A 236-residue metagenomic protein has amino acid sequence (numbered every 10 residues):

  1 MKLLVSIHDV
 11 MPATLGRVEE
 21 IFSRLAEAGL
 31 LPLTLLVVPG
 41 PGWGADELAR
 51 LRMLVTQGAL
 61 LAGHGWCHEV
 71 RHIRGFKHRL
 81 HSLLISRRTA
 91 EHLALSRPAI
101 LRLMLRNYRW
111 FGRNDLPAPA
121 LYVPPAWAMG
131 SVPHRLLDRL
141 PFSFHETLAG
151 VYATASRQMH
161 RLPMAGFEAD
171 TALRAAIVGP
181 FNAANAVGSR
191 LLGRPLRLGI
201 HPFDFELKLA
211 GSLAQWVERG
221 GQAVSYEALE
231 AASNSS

Functional and structural regions predicted by a protein language model:
M1-L60, L198: Active-site beta->alpha N-cap acidic-glycine motif
L3-H8, L33-L35, L61-H64, A120-Y122 (+4 more regions): Hydrophobic faces of well-ordered beta-strands that scaffold small-molecule active sites in alpha/beta enzyme cores
V10-G16, L36-E47, E69, V123-V132 (+2 more regions): Acidic-and-aromatic substrate-binding clefts and catalytic sites of carbohydrate-active enzymes
L25-T34, L83-W127, A186-G199: CE4/NodB-like, metal-dependent polysaccharide N-deacetylase domain that modifies extracellular/periplasmic N-acetylated
E27, T34, F144-H145, L192-S236: C-terminal domain-boundary segment and adjacent tail
A59-H78: Short, solvent-exposed beta-strand-terminating loops
L93-F167, E206-G211: Catalytic domains of cell-wall/extracellular-matrix polysaccharide-remodeling enzymes, centered on de-N-acetylation
Q158-K208: A conserved mid-domain beta-alpha-beta active-site/ligand-binding segment of alpha/beta enzyme cores
